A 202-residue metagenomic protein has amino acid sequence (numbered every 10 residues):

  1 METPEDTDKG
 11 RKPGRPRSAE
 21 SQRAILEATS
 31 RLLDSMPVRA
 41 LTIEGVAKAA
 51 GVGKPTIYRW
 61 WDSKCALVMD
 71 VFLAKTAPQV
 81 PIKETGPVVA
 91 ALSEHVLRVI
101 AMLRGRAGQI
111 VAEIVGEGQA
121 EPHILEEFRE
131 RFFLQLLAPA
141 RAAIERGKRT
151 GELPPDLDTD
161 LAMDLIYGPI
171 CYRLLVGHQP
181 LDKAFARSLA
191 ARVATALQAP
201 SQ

Functional and structural regions predicted by a protein language model:
M1-A49, A66: Basic, helix-initiating cap at the start of DNA-binding domains
M1-K9, A90, E94, A101 (+4 more regions): C-terminal peripheral helix-coil segments that are non-catalytic and often amphipathic
I25, A40, S63-V68, P78-Q79 (+1 more regions): Short amphipathic alpha-helical segment with a characteristic S/N-K-E followed by hydrophobic residues
L33-M36, T42-I43, K54, K64-F72 (+4 more regions): Amphipathic alpha-helical segments enriched in hydrophobic/aromatic and basic residues that form the DNA-contacting
G51-W61: Short hydrophobic/aromatic patch on the recognition helix
V80-G108: Hydrophobic alpha-helical connector segments
A101-G105, Q109-E113, H123-R149, D160-L161: Amphipathic alpha-helical packing segments from all-alpha helical-bundle domains
E145, P154-L175, R187-V193: Hydrophobic alpha-helical segments that form the core of small-molecule binding pockets and/or dimer interfaces
